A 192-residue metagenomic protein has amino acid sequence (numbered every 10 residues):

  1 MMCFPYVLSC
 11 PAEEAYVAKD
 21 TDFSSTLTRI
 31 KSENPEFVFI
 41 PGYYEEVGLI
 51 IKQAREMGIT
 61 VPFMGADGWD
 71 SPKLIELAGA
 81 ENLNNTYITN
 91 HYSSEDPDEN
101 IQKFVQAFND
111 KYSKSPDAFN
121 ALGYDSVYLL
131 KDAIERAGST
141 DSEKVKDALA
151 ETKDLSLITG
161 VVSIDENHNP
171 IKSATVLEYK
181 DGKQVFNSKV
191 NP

Functional and structural regions predicted by a protein language model:
M1-P192: Extracytosolic ligand-binding ectodomains
